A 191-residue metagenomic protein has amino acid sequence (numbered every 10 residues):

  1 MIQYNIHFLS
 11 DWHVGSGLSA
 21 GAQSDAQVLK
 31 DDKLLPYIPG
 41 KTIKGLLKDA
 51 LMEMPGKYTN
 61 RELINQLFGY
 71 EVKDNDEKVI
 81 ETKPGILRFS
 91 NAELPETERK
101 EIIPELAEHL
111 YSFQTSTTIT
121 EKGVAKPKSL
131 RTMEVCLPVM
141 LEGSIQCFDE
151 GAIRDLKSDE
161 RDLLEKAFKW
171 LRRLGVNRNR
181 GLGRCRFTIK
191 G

Functional and structural regions predicted by a protein language model:
M1-T117, V124-G191: RNA-binding basic/glycine-rich loop and surface signature characteristic of RAMP-family CRISPR effectors
